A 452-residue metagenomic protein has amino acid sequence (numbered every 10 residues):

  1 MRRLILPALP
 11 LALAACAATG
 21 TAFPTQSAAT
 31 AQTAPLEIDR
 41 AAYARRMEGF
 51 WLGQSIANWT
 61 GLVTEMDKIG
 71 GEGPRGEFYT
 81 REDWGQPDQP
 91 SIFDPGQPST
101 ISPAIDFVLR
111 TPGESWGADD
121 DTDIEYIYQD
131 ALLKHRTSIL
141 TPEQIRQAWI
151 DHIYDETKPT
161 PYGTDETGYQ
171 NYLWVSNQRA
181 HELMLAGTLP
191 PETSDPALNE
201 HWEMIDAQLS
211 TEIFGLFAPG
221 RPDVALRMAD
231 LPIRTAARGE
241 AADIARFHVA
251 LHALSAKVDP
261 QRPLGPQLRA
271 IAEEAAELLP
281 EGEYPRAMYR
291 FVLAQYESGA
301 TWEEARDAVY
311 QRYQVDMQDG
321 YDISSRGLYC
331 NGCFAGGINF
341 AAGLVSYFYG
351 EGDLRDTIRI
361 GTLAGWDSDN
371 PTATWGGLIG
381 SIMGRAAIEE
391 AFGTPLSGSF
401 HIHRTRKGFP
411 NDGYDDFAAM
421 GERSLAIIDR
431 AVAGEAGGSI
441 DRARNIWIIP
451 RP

Functional and structural regions predicted by a protein language model:
M1-L4: Positively charged n-region of N-terminal signal peptides that target proteins for export
A31-A34, I38-G61: Mature N-terminal segment immediately following signal peptide/propeptide cleavage in secreted/periplasmic
P35-I38, Y172, S176-M204, T211-P222 (+2 more regions): Accessory "access/gating" subregions that flank catalytic or transport cores
L52, E114-D120, I124, Q129-A245: Active-site cavity-forming subdomains of large catalytic enzyme subunits
I56, T60, D67-Q89, A237-E240 (+3 more regions): Catalytic phosphate/nucleotide-handling subdomain of diverse soluble enzymes
L62-L109, T122-I124, E143-G163: Active-site-surrounding "flap" and adjacent substrate/cofactor-binding loops of secreted or lumenal enzymes, prototyped
G282, R286, R290-S324, Y329 (+1 more regions): Acidic, carboxylate-rich catalytic segments that either coordinate divalent cations
